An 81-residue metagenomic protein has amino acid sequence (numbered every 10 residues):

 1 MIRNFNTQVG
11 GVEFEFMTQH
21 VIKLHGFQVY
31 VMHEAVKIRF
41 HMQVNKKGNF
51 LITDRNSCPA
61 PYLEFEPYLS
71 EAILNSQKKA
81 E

Functional and structural regions predicted by a protein language model:
M1-I22: Negatively charged, low-complexity tracts enriched in Asp/Glu with abundant Ser/Thr
I2-N4, G26, R39: Exposed beta-strand and adjacent loop surfaces of beta-rich binding modules that mediate intermolecular recognition
V9-G11, A35, G48: Intrinsic-disorder/low-complexity loop/linker signature
T18-L24, Q43-G48: A short, sequence-level motif marking secondary-structure junctions
I22-E34: Short, surface-exposed, low-complexity cationic segments
K37-E81: Acidic, low-complexity intrinsically disordered segments
